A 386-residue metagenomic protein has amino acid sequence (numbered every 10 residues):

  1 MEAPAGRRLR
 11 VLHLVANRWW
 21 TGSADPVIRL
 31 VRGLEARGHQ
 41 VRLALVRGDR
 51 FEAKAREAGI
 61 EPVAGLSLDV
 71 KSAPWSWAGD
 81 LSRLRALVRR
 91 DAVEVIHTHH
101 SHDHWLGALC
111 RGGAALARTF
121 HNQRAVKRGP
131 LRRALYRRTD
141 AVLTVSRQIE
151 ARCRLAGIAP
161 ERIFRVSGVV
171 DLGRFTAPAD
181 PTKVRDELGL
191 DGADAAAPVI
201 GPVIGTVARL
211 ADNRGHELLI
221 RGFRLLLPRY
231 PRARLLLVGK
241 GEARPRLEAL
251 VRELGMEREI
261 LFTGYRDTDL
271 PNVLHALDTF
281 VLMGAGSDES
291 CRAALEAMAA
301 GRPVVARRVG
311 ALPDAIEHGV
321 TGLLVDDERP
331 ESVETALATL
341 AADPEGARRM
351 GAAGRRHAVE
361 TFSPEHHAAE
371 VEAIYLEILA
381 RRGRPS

Functional and structural regions predicted by a protein language model:
T21-R32, T206-Y230, L235, E242-A249 (+2 more regions): A conserved mid-protein helix/loop that constitutes part of the nucleotide-sugar donor-binding site
A44, P303-A306, I316: Short hydrophobic beta-strand element within catalytic cores of glycosyltransferases and related nucleotide-activated
H97-H104: Short His-centered aromatic/hydrophobic patch
A115-R147, A156: A conserved, positively charged/aromatic
D140-R165, V170-F175: A short, active-site helix/loop in glycosyltransferases that binds the activated sugar's phosphate group
F175-A196, L270: A short helix/loop element that forms part of the nucleotide-sugar donor recognition site in Leloir-type
A243-R246, E257-R266, V273, L323-L324: Active-site donor-binding acidic/aromatic loop of nucleotide-activated sugar and phosphosugar transferases involved
H318-G319, L323-P330, T339-P344: Conserved acidic donor-binding segment of nucleotide-sugar-dependent glycosyltransferases
